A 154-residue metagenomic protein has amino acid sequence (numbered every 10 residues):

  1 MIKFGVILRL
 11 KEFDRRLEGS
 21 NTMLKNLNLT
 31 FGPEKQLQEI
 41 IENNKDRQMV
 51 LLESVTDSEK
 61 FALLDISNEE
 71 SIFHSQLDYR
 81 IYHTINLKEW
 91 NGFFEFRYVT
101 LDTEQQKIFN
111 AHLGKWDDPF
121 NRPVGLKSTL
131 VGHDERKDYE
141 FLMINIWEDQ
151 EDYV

Functional and structural regions predicted by a protein language model:
M1-F4, R122: Short intrinsically disordered, low-complexity coil segments enriched in acidic
F13, E18-S128, G132-Y139, E151-D152: Short S/T/G/P-rich N-terminal loop/turn motif that feeds into the first structured element of a domain
